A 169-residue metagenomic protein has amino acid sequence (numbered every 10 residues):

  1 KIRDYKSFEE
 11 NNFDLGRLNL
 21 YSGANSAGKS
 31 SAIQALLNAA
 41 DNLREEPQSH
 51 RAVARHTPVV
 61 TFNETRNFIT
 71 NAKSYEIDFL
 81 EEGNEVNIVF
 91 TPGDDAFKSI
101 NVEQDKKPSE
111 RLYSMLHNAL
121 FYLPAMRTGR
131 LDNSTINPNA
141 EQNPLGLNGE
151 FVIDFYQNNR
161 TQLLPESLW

Functional and structural regions predicted by a protein language model:
K1-N38: Pre-Walker A-like glycine/lysine-rich segment at the N-terminus of P-loop NTPase domains
N42-W169: Phosphate-coordinating catalytic segments in nucleotide- and nucleic-acid-processing enzymes
